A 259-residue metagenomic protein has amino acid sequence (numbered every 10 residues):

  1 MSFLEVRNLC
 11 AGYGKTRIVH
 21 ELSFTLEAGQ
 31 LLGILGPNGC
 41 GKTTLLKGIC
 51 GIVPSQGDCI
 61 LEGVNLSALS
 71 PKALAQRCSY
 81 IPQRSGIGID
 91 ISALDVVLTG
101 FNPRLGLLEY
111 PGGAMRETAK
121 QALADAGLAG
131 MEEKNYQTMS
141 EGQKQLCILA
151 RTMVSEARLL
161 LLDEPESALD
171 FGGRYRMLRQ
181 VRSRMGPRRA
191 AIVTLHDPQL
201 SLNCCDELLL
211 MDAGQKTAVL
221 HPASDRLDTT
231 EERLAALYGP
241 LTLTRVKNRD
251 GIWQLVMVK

Functional and structural regions predicted by a protein language model:
L35-P37: The feature captures the beta-strand-to-loop junction immediately N-terminal to the Walker
C50: Helix-to-loop junction immediately C-terminal to a conserved catalytic motif
G57-N65, L74: Conserved ABC transporter NBD signature motif
N135-M139: Conserved ABC ATPase signature
L160-E164: Catalytic Walker B motif of ABC-type/P-loop ATPase nucleotide-binding domains
L195-H196: H-loop/switch region of ABC-family ATPase nucleotide-binding domains
E231-K259: ABC ATPase nucleotide-binding domains
